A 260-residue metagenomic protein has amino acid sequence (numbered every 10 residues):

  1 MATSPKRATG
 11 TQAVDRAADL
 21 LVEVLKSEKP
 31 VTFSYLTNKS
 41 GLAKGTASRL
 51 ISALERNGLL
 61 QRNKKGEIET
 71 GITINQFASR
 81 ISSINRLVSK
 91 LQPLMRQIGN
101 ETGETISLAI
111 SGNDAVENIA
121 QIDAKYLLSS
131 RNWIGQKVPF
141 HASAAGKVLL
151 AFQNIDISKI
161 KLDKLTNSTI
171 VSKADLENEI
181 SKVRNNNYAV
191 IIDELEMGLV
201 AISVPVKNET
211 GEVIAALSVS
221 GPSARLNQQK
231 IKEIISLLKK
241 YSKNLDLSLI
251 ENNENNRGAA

Functional and structural regions predicted by a protein language model:
M1-I84, V88, K243, L247-E251: N-terminal helix-turn-helix
G10-V14, G71, I84, V88 (+5 more regions): Short, structured helix-loop boundary elements
E69-K161: Amphipathic alpha-helical effector-binding/dimerization core of metabolite-sensing transcriptional regulators
K90-I98, K159-S203, K243, L247-S248: Short, basic/aromatic recognition patches
K173-S181, N186, M197-G198, A215-A260: Juxtadomain coupling helices with adjacent low-complexity linkers
V206-E209: Sensor-regulatory modules in signal-transduction proteins
